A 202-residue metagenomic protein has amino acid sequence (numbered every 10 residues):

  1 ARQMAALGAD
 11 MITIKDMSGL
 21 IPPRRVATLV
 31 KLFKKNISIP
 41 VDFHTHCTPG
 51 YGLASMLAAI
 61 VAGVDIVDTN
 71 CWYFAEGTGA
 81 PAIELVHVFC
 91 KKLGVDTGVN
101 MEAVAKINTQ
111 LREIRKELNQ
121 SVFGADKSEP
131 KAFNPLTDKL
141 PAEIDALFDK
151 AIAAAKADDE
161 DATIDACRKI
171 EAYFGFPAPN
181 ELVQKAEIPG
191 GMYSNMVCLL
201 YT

Functional and structural regions predicted by a protein language model:
A1-I39, L57-A62: Alpha/beta enzyme core
I12-I14, V41-T45, V67-T69: Hydrophobic faces of well-ordered beta-strands that scaffold small-molecule active sites in alpha/beta enzyme cores
V64-G79: Glycine-rich phosphate-binding active-site loops on the catalytic face of alpha/beta enzymes
T78-D96: C-terminal helical cap(s) of enzyme catalytic domains, especially alpha/beta-barrels
T97-T109: Phosphate/diphosphate-binding loops
D149-E160, N195-C198: Active-site loops and adjacent core secondary-structure elements that bind or stabilize anionic groups
A157-Y173: Hard-cation-handling environments
Y201-T202: Conserved small/polar residues in nucleotide/adenosyl-binding loops
